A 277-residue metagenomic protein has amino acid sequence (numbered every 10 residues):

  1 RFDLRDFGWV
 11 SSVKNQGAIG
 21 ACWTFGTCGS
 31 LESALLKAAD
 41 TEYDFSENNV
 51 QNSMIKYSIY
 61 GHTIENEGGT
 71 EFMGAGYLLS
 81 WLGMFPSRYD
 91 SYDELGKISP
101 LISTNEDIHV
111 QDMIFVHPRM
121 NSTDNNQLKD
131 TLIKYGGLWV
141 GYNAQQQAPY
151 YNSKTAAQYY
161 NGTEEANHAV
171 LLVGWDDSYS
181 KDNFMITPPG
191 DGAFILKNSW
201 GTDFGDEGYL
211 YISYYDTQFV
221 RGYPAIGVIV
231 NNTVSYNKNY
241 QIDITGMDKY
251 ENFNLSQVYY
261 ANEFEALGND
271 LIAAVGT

Functional and structural regions predicted by a protein language model:
R1-A18: Asp/Glu-centered strand-loop micro-motifs enriched in Gly/Pro and often flanked by an aromatic residue
D3-L4, W23-E32, D44, N49-K197 (+1 more regions): Predominantly the structural core of cysteine protease catalytic domains
A38-D44: Juxtamembrane interfacial secondary-structure elements that flank transmembrane helices in multi-pass membrane proteins
